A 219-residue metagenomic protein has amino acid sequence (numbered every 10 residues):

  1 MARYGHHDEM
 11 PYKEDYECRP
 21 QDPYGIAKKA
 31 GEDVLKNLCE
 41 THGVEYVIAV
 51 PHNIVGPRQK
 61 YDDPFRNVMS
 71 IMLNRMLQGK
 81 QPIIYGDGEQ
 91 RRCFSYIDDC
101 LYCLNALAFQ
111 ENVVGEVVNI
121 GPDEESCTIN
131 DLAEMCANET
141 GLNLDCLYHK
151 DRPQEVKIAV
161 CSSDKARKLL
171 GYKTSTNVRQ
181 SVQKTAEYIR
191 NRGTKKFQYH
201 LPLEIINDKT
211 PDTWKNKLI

Functional and structural regions predicted by a protein language model:
A2-I48, V55, K60, P64-F65: Catalytic helix-loop patch of NAD(P)-dependent Rossmann-fold dehydrogenases
D15, D22, D63, N67 (+5 more regions): Residue-level signal for the nucleotide or nucleotide-sugar donor/cofactor binding architecture
K29, H42, I54-S70, K80 (+7 more regions): Glycine/proline-rich active-site loop of Rossmann-fold NAD(P)-dependent oxidoreductases
D87, G115-V118, N130-A133, G141-I158 (+2 more regions): C-terminal "lid/loop" region of Rossmann-like NAD(P)-dependent oxidoreductases
D99-C100, L104, I120, L132 (+2 more regions): Non-catalytic, hydrophobic alpha-helical segments
C127-T140, S181-T185: PAPS/PAP-binding and catalytic site of the sulfotransferase fold
K165-L201: A contiguous, mid-protein "functional segment" used to position or interact with cofactors/ions or partner subunits
